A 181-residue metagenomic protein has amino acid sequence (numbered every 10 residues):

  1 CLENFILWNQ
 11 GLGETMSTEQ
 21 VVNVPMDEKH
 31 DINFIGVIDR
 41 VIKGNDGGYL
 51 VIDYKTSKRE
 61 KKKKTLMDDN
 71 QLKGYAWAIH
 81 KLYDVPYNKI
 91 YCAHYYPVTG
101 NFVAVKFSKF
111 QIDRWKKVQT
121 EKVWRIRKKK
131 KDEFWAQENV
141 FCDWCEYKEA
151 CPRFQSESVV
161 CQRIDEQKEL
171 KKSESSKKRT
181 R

Functional and structural regions predicted by a protein language model:
C1-Q20: A non-catalytic, helix-rich entry segment at domain boundaries
F5-N9, P25, L82, I126: Hydrophobic helix-cap positions at the C-terminus of alpha-helices in RecA-like/P-loop ATPase nucleotide-binding cores
Q20-V22, S158: Residue-level marker of intrinsically disordered, low-complexity segments enriched for small/polar residues
V22-E121: Mg2+/Mn2+-dependent nuclease catalytic core
A78-R181: Metal-dependent nuclease catalytic regions and adjoining charged, substrate-binding loops involved in nucleic-acid end
